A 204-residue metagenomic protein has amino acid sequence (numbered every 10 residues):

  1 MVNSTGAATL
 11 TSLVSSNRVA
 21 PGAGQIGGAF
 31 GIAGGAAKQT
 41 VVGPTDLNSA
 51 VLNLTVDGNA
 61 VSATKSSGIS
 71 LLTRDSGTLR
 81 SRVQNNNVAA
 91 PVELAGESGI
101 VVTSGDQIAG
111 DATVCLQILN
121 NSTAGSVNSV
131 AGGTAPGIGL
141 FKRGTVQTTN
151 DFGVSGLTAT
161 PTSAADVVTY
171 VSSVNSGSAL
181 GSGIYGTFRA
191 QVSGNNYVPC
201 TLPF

Functional and structural regions predicted by a protein language model:
M1-Q25, A33-V61, L72-E93, V102-S129 (+1 more regions): Surface-exposed loop/turn motifs in large extracellular/passenger domains
